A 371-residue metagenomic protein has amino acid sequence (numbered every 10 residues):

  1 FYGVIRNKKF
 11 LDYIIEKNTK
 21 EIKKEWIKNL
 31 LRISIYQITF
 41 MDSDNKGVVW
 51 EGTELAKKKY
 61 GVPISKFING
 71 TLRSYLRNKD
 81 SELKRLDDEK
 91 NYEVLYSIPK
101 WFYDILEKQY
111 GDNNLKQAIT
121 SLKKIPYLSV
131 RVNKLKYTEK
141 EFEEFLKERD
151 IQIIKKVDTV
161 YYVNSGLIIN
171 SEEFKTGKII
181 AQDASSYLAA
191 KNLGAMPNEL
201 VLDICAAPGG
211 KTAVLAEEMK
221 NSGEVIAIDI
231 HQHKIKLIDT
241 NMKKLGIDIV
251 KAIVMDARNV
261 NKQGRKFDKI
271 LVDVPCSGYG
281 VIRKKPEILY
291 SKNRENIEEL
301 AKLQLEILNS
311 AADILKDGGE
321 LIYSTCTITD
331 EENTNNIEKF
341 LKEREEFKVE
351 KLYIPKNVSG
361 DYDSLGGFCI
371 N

Functional and structural regions predicted by a protein language model:
F1-N371: S-adenosylmethionine
